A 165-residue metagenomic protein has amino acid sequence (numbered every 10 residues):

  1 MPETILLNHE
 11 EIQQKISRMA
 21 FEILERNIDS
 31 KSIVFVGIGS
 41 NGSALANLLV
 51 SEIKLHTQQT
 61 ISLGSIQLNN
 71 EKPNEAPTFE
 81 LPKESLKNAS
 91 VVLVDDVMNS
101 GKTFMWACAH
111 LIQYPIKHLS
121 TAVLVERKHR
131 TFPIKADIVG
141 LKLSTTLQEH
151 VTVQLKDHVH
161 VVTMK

Functional and structural regions predicted by a protein language model:
M1-K165: PRPP-associated nucleotide enzymes
